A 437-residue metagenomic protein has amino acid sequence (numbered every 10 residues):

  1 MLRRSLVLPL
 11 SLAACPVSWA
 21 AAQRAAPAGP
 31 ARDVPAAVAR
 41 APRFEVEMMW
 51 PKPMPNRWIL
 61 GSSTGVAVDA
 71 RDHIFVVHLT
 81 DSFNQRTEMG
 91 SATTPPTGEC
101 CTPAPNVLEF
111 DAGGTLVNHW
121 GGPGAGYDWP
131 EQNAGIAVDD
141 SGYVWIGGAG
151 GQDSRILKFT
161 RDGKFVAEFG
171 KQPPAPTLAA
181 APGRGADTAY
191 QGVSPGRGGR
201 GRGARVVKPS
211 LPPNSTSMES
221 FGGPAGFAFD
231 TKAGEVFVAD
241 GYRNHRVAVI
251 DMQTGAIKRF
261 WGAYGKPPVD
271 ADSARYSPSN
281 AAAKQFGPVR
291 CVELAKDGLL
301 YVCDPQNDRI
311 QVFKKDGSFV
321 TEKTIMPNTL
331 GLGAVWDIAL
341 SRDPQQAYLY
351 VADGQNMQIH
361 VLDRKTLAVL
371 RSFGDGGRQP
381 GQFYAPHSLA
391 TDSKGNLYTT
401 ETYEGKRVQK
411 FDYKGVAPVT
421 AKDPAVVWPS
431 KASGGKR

Functional and structural regions predicted by a protein language model:
M1-R4: Positively charged n-region of N-terminal signal peptides that target proteins for export
V7-V17: Bacterial N-terminal signal peptides
S18-A22: Juxtamembrane cytosolic interface motif at the C-terminal end of transmembrane helices
Q23-R437: Eukaryotic scaffold repeat domains enriched in small/polar residues
